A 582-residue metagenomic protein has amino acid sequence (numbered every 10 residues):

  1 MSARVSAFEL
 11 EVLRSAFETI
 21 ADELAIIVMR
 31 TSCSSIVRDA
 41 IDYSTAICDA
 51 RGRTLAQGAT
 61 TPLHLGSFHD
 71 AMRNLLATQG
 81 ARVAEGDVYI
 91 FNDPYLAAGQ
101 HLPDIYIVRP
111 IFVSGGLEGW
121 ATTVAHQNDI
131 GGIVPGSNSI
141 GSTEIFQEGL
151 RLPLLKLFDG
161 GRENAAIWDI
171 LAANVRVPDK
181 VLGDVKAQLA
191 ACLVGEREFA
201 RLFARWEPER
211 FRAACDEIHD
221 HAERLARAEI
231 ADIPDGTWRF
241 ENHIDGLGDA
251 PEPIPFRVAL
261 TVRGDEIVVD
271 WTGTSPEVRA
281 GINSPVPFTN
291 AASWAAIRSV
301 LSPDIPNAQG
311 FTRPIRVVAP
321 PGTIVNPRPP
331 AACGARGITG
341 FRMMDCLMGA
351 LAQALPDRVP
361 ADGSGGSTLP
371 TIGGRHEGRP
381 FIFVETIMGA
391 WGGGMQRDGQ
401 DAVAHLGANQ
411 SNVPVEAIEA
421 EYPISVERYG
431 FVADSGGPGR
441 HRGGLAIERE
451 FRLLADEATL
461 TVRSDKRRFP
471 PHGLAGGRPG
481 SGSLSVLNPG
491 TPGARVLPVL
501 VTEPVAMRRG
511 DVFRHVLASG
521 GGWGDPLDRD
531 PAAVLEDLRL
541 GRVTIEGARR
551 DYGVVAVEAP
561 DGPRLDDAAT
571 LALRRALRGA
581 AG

Functional and structural regions predicted by a protein language model:
M1-E85, I90-V113, L117-G582: Glycine/proline-enriched, intrinsically flexible loops and inter-domain linkers
